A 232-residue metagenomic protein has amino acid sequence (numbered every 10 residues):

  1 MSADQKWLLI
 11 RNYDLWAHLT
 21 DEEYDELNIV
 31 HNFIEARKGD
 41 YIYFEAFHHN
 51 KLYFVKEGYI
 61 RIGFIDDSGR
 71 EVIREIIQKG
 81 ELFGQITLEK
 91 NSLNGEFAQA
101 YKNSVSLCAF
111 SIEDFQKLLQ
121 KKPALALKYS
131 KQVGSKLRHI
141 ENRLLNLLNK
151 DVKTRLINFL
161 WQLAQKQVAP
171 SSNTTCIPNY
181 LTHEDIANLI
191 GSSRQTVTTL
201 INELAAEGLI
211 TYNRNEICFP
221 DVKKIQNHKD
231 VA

Functional and structural regions predicted by a protein language model:
M1-K38, T87-L88: Cyclic nucleotide-binding regulatory module and flanking cytosolic helices
E23, E75-G134, R138: Cyclic-nucleotide recognition modules
D40-N103: Cyclic nucleotide-binding regulatory domains
E57, E81, E113-D114, E184 (+1 more regions): Alpha-helix/helix-capping structural signal
P123-L189: Polybasic "coupling" helices that flank or enter modular domains
Q165-A232: Phosphate-/nucleic-acid-contacting segments
